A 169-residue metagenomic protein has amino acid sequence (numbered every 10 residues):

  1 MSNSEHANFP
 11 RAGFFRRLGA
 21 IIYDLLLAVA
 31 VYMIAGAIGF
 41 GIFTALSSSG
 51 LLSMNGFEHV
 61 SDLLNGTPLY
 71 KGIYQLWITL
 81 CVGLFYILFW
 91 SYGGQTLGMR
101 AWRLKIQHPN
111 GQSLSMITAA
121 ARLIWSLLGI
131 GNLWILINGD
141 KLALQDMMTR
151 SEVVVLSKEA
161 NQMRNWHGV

Functional and structural regions predicted by a protein language model:
M1-L127, L156-V169: Short, small/hydrophobic-residue-rich motifs at membrane-helix boundaries and re-entrant hairpins of integral membrane
A20, L27, W125, I135 (+2 more regions): Hydrophobic side chains within alpha-helical segments
A37, G41, A45, L136 (+1 more regions): Membrane-spanning helices that line or support transport/gating and their immediate boundary helices in channels
L104, I137-R164: Hydrophobic alpha-helical transmembrane segments and immediately flanking/interface helices in integral membrane
G129-G139: Glycine-rich flap/beta-hairpin and adjacent strands of clan AA aspartyl proteases
